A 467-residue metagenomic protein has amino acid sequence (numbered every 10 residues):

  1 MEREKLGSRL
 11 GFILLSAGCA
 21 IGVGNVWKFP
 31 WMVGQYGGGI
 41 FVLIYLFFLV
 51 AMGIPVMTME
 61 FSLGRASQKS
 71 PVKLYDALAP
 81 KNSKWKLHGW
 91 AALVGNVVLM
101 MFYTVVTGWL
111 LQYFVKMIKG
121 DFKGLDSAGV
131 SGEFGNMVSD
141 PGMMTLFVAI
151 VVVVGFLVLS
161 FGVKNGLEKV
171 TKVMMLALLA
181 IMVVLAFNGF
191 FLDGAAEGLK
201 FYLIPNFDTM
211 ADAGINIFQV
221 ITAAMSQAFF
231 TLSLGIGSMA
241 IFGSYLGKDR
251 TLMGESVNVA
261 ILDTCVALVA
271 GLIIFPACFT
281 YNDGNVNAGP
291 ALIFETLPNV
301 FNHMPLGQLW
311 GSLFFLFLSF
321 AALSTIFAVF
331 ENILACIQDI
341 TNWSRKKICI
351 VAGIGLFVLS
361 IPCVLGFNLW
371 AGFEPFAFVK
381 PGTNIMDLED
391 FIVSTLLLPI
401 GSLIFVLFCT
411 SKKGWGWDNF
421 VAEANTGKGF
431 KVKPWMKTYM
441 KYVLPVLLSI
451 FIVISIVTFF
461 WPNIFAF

Functional and structural regions predicted by a protein language model:
M1-W27, V56-F61, R65-L87, G247-T251 (+1 more regions): Membrane-interface "cap" regions at the ends of multi-pass membrane proteins
E2-L6, E168, K172-L323, F327 (+1 more regions): Membrane-embedded translocation segments of transport machinery
R3, K73, T107-S139, Y245-D249 (+7 more regions): Helix-loop-helix connectors at the membrane interface of multi-pass transporters/channels
R3-E4, M32-Y36, K69-A91, T104-K164 (+5 more regions): Inter-helical loop and helix-membrane interface segments of multi-pass membrane transporters/permeases
E4, V33-M59, M143-M144, L397-S402: Extracellular loop-to-transmembrane helix junctions
G11-F48, G237-S238, G254-V257, I261-L262: Transmembrane helix-boundary motif of multi-pass solute transporters/channels
G11-I13, C19, P141, T145-L146 (+5 more regions): Loop-to-transmembrane helix boundary motifs in multi-pass membrane proteins
H88-L93, L334, T341-G355, L388-L448: C-terminal membrane-solvent junction of multi-pass transporters and transport-like membrane proteins
